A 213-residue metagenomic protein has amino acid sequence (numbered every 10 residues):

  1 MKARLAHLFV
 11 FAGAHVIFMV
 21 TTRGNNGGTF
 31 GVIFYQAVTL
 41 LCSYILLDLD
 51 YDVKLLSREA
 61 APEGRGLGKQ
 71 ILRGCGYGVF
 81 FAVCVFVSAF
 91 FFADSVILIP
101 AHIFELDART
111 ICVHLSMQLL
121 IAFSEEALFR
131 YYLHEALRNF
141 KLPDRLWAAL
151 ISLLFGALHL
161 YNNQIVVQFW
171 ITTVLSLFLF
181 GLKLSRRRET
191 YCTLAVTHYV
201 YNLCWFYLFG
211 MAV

Functional and structural regions predicted by a protein language model:
M1-A6, S57-P62, M211-V213: Short, Lys/Arg-enriched, disordered terminal segments
K2-K54: Alpha-helical transmembrane segments in multi-pass membrane proteins
K2-V10, G31-Y35, K69-F80, R109-V113 (+4 more regions): Alpha-helical transmembrane segments of integral membrane proteins
V10, A14-F18, V38-S43, Y77-V85 (+5 more regions): Alpha-helical transmembrane segments of multipass membrane proteins
I17-N26, V87-V96, L160-Y161, Y207-M211: Juxtamembrane "helix-exit" motif on the non-cytosolic side of transmembrane helices
N26-F30, V53-A122, N139: Juxtamembrane helix-loop-helix connectors linking adjacent transmembrane helices in multi-pass membrane enzymes
G27-Y35, I99-L106, V166-L177: Non-cytosolic membrane-interface motifs at loop->transmembrane helix junctions
I111-V213: Transmembrane helix-loop-helix hairpins at the membrane interface of multi-pass integral membrane proteins
